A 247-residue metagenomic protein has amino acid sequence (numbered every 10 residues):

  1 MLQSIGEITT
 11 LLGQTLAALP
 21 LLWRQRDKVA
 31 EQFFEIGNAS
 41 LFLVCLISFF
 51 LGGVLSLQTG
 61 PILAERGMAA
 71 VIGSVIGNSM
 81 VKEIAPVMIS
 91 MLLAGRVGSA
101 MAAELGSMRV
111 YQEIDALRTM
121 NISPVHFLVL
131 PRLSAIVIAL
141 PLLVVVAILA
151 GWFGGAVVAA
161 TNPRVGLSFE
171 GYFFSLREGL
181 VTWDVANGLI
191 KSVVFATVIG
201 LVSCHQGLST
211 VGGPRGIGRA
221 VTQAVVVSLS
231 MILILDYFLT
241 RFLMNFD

Functional and structural regions predicted by a protein language model:
M1-D27, Q206-G207: Short, membrane-interfacial amphipathic segments enriched in basic
F34-M88, L92: Active-site cofactor/substrate anionic-group-binding motifs, chiefly glycine- and Lys/Arg-rich phosphate-binding loops
G37, L41, C45, I84 (+5 more regions): Selective transmembrane-helix segments that form parts of the transport pathway or gating/packing helices in multipass
C45-F50, V137, P141, V145 (+7 more regions): Generic alpha-helical transmembrane segments of integral inner-membrane proteins, especially permease/transport modules
Q58-V81, V146-V193, L201-V221, F242-D247: Membrane-interfacial helix-loop-helix connectors in multipass membrane proteins
I72-D115, V202: Hydrophobic alpha-helical transmembrane segments of multi-pass membrane transport proteins
L105-L130, G213-I217: Short cytoplasmic-facing helical segments at TM-TM junctions of multi-pass membrane proteins
L130-L133, Q223-D247: Hydrophobic alpha-helical transmembrane segments of integral membrane proteins
